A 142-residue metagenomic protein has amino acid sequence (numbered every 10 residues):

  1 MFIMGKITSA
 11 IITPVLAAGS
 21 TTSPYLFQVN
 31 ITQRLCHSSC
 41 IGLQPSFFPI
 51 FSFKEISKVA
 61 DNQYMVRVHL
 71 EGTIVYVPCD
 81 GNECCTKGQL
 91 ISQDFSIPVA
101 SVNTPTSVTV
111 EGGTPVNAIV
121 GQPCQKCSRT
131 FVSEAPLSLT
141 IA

Functional and structural regions predicted by a protein language model:
M1-A142: Viral structural modules
